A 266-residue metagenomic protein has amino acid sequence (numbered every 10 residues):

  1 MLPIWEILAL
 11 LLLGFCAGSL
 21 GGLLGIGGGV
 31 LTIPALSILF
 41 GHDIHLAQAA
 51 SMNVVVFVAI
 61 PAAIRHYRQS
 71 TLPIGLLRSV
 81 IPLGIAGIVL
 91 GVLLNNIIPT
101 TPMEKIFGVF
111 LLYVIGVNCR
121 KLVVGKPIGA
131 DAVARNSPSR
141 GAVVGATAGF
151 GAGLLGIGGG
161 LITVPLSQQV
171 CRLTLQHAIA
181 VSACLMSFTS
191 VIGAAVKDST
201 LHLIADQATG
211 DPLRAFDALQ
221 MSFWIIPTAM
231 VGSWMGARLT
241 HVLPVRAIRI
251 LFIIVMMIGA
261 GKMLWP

Functional and structural regions predicted by a protein language model:
M1-L20, L31, S37-I44, I64-L154 (+4 more regions): Juxtamembrane transmembrane-helix boundary motif
G18, Q48-V56, S182-S190, M256: Transmembrane helix-bundle signature of multi-pass membrane transporters/permeases
L20, T32, A50, V54 (+4 more regions): Alpha-helical structural signal
L23-L24, Q48: A short N-terminal beta->alpha junction/helix N-cap motif
L24, L155, F188-T189, G261: Residue-level micro-sites within transmembrane alpha helices that shape and flank functional polar/acidic positions
L24-T32, L154-L166: Transmembrane helix boundary and interhelical junction motifs in multipass membrane proteins
V58-I60: Central hydrophobic cores of alpha-helical transmembrane segments in multi-pass inner-membrane proteins across all
L166-F188: Small-residue-rich alpha-helical segments with characteristic i,i+4
